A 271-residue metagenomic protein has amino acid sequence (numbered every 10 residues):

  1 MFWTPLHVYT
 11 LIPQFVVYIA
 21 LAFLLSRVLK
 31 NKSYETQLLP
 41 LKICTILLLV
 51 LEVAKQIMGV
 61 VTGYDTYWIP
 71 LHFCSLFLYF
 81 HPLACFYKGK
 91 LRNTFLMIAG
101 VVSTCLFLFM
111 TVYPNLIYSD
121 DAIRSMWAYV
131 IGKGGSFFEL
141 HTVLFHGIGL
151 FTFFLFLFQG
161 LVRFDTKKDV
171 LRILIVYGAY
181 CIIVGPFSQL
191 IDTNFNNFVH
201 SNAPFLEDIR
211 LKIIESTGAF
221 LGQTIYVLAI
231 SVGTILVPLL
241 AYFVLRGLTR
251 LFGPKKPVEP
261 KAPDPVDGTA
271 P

Functional and structural regions predicted by a protein language model:
M1-V8, R27-L38, V53-D65: Short juxtamembrane and helix-loop transition motifs at transmembrane-helix boundaries in membrane proteins
F2-F15, R172-A179, Q189-Y242: Membrane-interface transmembrane-helix boundary segments in multi-pass integral membrane proteins
I12-A20, Y67-F80, A99, C105 (+1 more regions): Membrane-embedded alpha-helical segments of multi-pass membrane proteins, especially the transmembrane helices
A22-L25, F80-L83, I148-K168: Alpha-helical transmembrane segments in multipass membrane proteins, preferentially the mid-helix core
Y34-I46, L91-G100, D169-I173: Membrane-interfacial loop-to-transmembrane alpha-helix junctions, especially the N-terminal start
L47-I57, S103-N115, Y177-S188: Aromatic-anchored segments of alpha-helical transmembrane domains
C85-L157: Membrane-proximal helix-loop-helix units in multi-pass membrane proteins
F252-P271: Short, highly charged, low-complexity non-transmembrane loops/tails of multi-pass membrane proteins
